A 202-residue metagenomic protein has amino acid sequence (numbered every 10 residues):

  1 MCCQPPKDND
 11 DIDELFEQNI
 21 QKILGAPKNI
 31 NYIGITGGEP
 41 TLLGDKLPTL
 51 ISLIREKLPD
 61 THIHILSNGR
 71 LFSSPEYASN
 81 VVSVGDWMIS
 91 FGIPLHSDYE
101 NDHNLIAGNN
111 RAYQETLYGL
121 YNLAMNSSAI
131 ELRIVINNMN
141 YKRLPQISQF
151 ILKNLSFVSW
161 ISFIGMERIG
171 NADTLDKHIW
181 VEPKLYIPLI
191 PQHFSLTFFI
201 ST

Functional and structural regions predicted by a protein language model:
M1-L15: Canonical Radical SAM [4Fe-4S] cluster-binding loop centered on the CxxxCxxC motif and its immediate flanking residues
N9-D13, P40, N109-Y113, N137 (+1 more regions): Flexible, glycine- and charge-enriched loops at secondary-structure boundaries
D13, D45, N104-A107, K177: Short, solvent-exposed loop/turn segments at secondary-structure boundaries
D13-G25, G44-S52, P75-V82, L117 (+3 more regions): Amphipathic, non-transmembrane alpha-helical secondary structure
I23-S97: Conserved SAM/AdoMet-binding glycine-rich loop
N31-I33, H62-H64, W87-S90, Q114-I179 (+1 more regions): Conserved C-terminal portion of the radical SAM core fold that forms the substrate/S-adenosylmethionine-binding
P40-L42, G69-F72, G92-N109, M139 (+1 more regions): Conserved radical SAM core fold
A78-N109, L152-S162: Long, low-complexity, intrinsically disordered polar/charged segments
